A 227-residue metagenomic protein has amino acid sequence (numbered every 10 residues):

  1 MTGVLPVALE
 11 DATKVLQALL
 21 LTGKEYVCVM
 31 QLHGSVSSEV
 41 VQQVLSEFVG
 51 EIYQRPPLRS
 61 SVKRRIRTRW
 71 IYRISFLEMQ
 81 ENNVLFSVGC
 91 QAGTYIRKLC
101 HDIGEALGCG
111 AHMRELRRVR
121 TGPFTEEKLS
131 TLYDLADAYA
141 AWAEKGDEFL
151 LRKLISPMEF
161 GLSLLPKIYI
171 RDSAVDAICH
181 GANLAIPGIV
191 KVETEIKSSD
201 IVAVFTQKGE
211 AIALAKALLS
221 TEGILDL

Functional and structural regions predicted by a protein language model:
M1-A136, C179: Non-catalytic RNA-recognition surface used by pseudouridine synthases
T2, T22, V44, R64-I66 (+2 more regions): Accessory RNA 3′-end/elbow-binding domains used by RNA modification enzymes
